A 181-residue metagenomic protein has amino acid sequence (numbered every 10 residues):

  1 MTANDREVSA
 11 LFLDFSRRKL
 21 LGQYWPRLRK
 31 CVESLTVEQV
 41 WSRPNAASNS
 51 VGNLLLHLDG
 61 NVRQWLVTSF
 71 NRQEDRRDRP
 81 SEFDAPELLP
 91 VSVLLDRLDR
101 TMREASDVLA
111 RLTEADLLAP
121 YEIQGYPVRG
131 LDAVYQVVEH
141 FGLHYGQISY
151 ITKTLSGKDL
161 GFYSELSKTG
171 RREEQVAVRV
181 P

Functional and structural regions predicted by a protein language model:
T2, E7, R17-V32, E38-S81 (+1 more regions): Short, contiguous alpha-helical
A10-R18, L88-L95: Active-site rim elements
L35, D78, L112, D116: Residue-level signal for pocket-adjacent positions within structured domains
P86-E122, R129-L143, Q147: Acidic/histidine-rich alpha-helical segments that form the ligand environment of transition-metal centers
